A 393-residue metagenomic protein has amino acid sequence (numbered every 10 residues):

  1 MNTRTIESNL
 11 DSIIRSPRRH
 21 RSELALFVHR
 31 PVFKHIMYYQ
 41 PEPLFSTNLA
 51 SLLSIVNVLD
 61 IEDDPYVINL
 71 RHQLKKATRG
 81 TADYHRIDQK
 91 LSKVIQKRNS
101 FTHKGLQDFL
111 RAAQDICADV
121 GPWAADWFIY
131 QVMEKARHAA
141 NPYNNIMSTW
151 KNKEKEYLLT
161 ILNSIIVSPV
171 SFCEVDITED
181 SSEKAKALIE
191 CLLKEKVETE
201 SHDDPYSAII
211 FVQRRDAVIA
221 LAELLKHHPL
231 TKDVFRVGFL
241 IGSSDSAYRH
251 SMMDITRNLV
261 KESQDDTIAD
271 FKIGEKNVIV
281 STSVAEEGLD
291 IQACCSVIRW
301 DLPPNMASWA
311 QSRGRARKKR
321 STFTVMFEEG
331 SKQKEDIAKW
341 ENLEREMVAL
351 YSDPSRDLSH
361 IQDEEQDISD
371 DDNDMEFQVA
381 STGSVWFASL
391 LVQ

Functional and structural regions predicted by a protein language model:
M1, L188, A208-I210, L221 (+8 more regions): Structural signal for hydrophobic/aromatic residues that build the beta-strand cores of folded beta-sheet domains
N2-S8, A247-H250, G288-I291, M306-S308 (+1 more regions): Switch/connector loops and helix/strand junctions flanking conserved nucleotide-binding motifs in nucleotide-processing
I6-P229: Helicase motor interdomain insertion/brace
S207-F211, A217-E223, V234-T282: Conserved helicase ATPase core of P-loop NTP-dependent helicases/translocases
G242, L302-A307, E328-E329: Short, acidic/turn-prone active-site loops that include or flank metal/cofactor- and phosphate-binding residues
N277, S283-K319: Conserved RecA-like helicase motor core of SF1/SF2 enzymes
Q311-L343: Conserved segment of the helicase C-terminal RecA-like domain
R345-Q393: Double-stranded RNA-binding/processing signature
